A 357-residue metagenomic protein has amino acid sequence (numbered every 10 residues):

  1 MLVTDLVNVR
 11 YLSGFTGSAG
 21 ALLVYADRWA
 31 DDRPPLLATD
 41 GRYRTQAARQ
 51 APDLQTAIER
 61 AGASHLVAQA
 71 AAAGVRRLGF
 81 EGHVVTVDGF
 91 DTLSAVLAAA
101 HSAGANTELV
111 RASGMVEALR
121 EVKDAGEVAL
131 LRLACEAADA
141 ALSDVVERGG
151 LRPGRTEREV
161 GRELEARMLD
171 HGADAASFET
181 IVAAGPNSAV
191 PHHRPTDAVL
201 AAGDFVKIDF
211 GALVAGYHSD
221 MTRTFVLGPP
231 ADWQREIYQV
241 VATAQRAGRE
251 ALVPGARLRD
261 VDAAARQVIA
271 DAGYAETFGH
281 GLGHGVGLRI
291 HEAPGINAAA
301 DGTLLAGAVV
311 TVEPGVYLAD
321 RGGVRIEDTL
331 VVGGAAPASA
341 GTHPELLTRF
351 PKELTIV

Functional and structural regions predicted by a protein language model:
M1-V357: Active-site neighborhoods and metal-handling regions in enzymes and metal-associated proteins
